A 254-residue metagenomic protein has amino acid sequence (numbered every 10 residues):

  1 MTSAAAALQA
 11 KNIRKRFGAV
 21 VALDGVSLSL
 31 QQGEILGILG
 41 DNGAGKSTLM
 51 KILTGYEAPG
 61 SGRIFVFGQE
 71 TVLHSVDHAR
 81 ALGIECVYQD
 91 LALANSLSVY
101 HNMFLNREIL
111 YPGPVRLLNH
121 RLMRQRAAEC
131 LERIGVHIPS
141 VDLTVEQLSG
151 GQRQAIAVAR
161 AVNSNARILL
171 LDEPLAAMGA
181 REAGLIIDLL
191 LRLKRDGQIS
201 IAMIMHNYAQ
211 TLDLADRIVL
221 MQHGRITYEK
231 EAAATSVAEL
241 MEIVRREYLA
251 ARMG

Functional and structural regions predicted by a protein language model:
T2-G254: Glycine-rich phosphate-binding loops of nucleotide-dependent enzymes
